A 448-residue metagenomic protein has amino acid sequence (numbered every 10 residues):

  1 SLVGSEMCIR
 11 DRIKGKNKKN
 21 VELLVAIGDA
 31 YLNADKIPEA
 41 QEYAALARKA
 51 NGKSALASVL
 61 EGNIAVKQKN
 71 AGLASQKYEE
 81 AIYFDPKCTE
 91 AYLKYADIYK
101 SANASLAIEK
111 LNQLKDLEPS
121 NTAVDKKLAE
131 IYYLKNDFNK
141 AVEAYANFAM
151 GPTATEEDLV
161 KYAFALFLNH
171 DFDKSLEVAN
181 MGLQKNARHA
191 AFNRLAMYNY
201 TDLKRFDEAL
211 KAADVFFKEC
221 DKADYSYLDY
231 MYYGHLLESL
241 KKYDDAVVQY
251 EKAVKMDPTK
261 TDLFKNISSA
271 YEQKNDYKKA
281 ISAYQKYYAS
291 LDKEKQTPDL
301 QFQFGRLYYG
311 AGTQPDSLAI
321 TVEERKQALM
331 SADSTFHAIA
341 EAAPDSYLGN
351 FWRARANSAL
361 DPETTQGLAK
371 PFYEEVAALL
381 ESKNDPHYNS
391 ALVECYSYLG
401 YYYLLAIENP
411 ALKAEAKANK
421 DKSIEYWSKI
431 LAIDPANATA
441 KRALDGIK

Functional and structural regions predicted by a protein language model:
L2-I9: Short, small-residue-biased leader/transition segments that mark boundaries at the very start of proteins
R12-I13, L46-A47, E80-A81, Q113-L114 (+8 more regions): Canonical positions in the second alpha-helix
I13-N17, K49-A50, F84, D116-E118 (+8 more regions): Structural marker of alpha-solenoid helical repeat scaffolds
N20, S54, C88, N121 (+8 more regions): Residue-level recognition of tetratricopeptide repeat
L23, A57, A91, V124 (+8 more regions): TPR alpha-solenoid repeat register
L23-A26, L60, A91-D97, K127-E130 (+8 more regions): Canonical tetratricopeptide repeat
D29, N63, D97, E130 (+9 more regions): Residue-level recognition of tetratricopeptide repeat
N33-A34, K67-Q68, D97-A102, L134-K135 (+9 more regions): Register position in tetratricopeptide repeats
